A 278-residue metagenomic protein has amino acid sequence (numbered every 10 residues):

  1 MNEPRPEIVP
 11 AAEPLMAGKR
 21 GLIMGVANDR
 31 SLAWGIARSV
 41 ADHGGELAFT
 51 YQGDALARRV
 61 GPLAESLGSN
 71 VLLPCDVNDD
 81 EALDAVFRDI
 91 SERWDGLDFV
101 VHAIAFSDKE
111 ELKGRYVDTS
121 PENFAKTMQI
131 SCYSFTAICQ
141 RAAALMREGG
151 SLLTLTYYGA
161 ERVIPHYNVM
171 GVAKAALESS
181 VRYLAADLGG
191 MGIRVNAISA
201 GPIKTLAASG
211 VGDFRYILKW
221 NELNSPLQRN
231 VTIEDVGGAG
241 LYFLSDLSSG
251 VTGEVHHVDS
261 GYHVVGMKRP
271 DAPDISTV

Functional and structural regions predicted by a protein language model:
M1-N28, R269-V278: Non-catalytic terminal and boundary segments that flank Rossmann-like NAD(P)-dependent oxidoreductase
I8-V9, L241, T252-V278: Short C-terminal tail/terminal secondary-structure segment of NAD(P)H-dependent dehydrogenase/reductase domains
E13-F49: Canonical Rossmann dinucleotide-binding motif of NAD(H)/NADP(H)-dependent dehydrogenases/reductases, specifically
R20-M24, L97-A105: Conserved hydrophobic beta-strands of the Rossmann-like cofactor-binding core in SDR/related NAD(P)H-dependent
G25-L32, A105-A144, E148-M191, P202-K204 (+2 more regions): Catalytic loop of short-chain dehydrogenase/reductase
V40, E46, G96, T154 (+3 more regions): Conserved Rossmann-fold SDR core element
C75-D84, R88-R93, H102-A125, A144 (+3 more regions): Conserved mid-core segment of classical short-chain dehydrogenase/reductases
Y133, A197, R215-V251, H256-S260: C-terminal helical subdomain
